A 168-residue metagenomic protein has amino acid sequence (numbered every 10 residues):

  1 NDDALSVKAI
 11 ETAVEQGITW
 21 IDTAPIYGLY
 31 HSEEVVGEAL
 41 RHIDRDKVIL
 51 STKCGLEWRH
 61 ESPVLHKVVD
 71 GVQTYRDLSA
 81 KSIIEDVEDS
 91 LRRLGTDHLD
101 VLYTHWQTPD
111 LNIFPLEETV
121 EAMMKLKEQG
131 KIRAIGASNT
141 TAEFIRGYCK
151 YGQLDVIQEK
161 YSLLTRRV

Functional and structural regions predicted by a protein language model:
N1, S51-T74, Y103: N-terminal small/glycine-rich loop or linker at the start of catalytic domains across soluble metabolic enzymes
N1-A4, V68-I84, Q107-F114: Active-site mouth loops of central-metabolism enzymes
N1-I49, K53: N-terminal binding-site loop/beta-alpha segment at the start of enzyme catalytic domains that lines or forms
D2-A13, R76-L94, N139-G147: Short, acidic/polar
A4-V7, L29, Q107-V168: Beta/alpha (TIM)-barrel catalytic core signal, keyed to glycine-rich beta->alpha loops juxtaposed to Asp/Glu that bind
E15, G37-R45, I49, L91-T96 (+2 more regions): Acidic (Asp/Glu)-rich catalytic clusters
T19-W20, K47-K53, H98-Y103, I132-G136 (+1 more regions): Structural preference for beta-strand elements that scaffold enzyme active sites
D89-D110: Active-site groove signature of glycoside hydrolases
